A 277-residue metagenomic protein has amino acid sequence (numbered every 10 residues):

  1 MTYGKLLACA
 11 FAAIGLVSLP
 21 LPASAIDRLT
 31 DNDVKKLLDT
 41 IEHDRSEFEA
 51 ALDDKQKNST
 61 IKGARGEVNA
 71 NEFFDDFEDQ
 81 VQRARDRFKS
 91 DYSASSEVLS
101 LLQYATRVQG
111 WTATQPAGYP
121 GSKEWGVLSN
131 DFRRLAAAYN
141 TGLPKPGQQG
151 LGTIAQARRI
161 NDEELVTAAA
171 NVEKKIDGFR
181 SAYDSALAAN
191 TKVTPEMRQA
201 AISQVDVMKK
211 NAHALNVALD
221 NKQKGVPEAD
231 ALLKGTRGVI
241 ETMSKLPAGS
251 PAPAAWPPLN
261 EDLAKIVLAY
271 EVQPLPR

Functional and structural regions predicted by a protein language model:
M1-A10: Bacterial N-terminal signal peptides that target proteins for export
I14-A23: C-terminal segment of classical bacterial N-terminal signal peptides
A23-D27, G110, A252: Boundary at the C-terminal end of the N-terminal hydrophobic targeting segment
A23-E72, P144-I202: Immediate post-signal-peptide N-terminus of mature secreted/exported proteins
N32, K36-D39, H43-S46, A50 (+15 more regions): Solvent-exposed, polar/charged alpha-helical surfaces in well-ordered, non-transmembrane soluble domains, broadly
L52, K57, F88, Y92 (+5 more regions): Short, tandemly repeated low-complexity microdomains enriched for cysteine and small residues
A70-Q115, A201-P247: Long, amphipathic, charge-rich alpha-helical segments that form helical bundles/coiled-coils
G118-G147, G249-Q273: Repeat-associated, polar segments at repeat-unit boundaries in modular proteins
